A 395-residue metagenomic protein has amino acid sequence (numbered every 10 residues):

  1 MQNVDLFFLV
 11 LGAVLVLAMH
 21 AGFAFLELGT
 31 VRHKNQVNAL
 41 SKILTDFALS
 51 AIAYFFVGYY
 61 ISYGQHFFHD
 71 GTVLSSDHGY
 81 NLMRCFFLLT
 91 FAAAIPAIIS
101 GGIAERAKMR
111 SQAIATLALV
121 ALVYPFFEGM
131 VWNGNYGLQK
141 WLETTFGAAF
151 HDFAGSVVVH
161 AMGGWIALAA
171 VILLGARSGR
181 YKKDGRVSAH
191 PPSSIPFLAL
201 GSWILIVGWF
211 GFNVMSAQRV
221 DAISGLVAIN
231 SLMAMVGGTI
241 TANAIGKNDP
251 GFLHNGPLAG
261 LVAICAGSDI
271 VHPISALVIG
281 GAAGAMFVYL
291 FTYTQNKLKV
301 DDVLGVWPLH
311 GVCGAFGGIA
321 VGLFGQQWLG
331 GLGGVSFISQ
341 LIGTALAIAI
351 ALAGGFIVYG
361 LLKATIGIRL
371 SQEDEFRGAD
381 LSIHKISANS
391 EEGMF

Functional and structural regions predicted by a protein language model:
M1-F395: Hydrophobic alpha-helical transmembrane bundles of multi-pass membrane proteins
